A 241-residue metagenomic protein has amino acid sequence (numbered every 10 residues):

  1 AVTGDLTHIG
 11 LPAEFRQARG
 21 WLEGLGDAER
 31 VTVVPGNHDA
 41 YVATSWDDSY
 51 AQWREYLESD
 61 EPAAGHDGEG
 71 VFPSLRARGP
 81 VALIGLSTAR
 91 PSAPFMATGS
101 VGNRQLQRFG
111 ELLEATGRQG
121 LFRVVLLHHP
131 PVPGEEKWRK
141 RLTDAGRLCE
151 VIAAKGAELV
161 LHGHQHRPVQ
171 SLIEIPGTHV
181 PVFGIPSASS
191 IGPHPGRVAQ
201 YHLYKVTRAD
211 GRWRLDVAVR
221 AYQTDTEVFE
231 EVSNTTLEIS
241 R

Functional and structural regions predicted by a protein language model:
A1-D5, R30-N37, S87, V124-H128 (+2 more regions): Active-site neighborhood of phospho(di)ester-bond hydrolases with catalytic His/Asp-centered motifs
T7-L11, N37-S45, P91-F95, P130-G134 (+2 more regions): Active-site environment of divalent metal-dependent phosphoester hydrolases
P12, R16-R108, P176: Extended active-site neighborhood of metal-dependent phosphoesterases/phosphodiesterases
E23, K137-W213: Conserved beta-sheet core of the metallophosphoesterase superfamily
A43-D48, W53, K137-R139, I173-E174 (+2 more regions): Short aromatic-enriched loop/helix-cap "lid" or pocket-rim segments at secondary-structure transitions that line
V71-P73, V81, V198-H202, V232: Short hydrophobic/aromatic beta-strand or adjacent loop that forms the aromatic wall/cage of a ligand/substrate-binding
T116-G134: Short acidic, glycine-rich surface-loop motifs adjacent to enzyme active sites
V206-R241: A short C-terminal boundary segment appended to hydrolase-like catalytic domains
